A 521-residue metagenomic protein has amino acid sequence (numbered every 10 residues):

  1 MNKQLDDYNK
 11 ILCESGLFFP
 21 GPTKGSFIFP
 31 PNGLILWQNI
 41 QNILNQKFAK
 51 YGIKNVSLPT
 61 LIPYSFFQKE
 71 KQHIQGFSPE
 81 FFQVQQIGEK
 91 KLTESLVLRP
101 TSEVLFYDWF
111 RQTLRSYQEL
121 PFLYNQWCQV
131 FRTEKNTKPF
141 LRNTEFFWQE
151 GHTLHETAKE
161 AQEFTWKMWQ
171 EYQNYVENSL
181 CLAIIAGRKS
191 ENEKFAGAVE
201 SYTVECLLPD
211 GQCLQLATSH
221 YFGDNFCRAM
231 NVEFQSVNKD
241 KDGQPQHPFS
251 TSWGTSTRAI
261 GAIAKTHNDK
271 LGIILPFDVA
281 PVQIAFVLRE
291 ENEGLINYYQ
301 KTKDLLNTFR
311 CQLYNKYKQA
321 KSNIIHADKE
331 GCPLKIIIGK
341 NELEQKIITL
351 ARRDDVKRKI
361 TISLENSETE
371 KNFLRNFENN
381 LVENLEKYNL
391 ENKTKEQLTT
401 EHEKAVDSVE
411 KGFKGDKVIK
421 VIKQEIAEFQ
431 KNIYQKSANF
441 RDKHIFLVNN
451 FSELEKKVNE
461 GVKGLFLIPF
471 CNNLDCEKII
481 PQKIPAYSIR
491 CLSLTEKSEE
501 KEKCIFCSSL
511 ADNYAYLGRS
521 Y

Functional and structural regions predicted by a protein language model:
M1-Y521: NTP/phosphate- and nucleic-acid-binding module
